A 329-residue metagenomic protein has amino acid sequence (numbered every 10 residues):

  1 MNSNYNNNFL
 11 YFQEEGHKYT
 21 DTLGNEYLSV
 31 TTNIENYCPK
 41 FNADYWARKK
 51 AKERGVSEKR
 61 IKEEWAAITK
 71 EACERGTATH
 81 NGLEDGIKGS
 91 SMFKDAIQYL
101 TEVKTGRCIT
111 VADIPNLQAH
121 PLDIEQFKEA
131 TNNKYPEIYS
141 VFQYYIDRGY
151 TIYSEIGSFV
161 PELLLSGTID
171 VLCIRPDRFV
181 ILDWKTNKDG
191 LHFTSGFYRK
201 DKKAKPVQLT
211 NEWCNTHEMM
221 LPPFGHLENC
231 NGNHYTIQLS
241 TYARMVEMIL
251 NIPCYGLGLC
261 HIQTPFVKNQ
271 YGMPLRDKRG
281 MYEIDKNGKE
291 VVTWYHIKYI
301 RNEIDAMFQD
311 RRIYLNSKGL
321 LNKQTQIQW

Functional and structural regions predicted by a protein language model:
M1-L165: Nuclease catalytic cores
T79-H80, G167-F193, K202-K205, N211-E212 (+2 more regions): Conserved catalytic cores of phosphodiester-cleaving nucleases, focusing on short active-site segments
G106-E125, Y198-L221: Charged, glycine/proline-rich intrinsically disordered loops and linkers
F159, L172-I174, C260-I262: A generic structural motif
F159, T186-D189, I249, T264-P265: Short, solvent-exposed loop/turn segments at secondary-structure junctions
L164-S166, F179, E290-V292: Short, mixed charged/polar active-site loops that provide acid/base catalysis or chelate metal/phosphate cofactors
L191-G196, M281-D285: A short, polar/proline- and glycine-enriched secondary-structure boundary/capping micro-motif
E212-L221, E228-T236, S240-W329: Metal-dependent nuclease catalytic regions and adjoining charged, substrate-binding loops involved in nucleic-acid end
